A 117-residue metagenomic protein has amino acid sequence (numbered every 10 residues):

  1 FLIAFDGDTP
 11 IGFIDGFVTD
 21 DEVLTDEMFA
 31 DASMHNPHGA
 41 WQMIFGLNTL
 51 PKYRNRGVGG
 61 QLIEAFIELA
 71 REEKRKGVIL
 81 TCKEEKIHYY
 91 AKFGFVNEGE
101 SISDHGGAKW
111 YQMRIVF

Functional and structural regions predicted by a protein language model:
F1-I14: Conserved beta-hairpin
F13-L47, R54, D104-K109: Conserved acyl-donor/pantetheine-binding loop and adjacent beta-alpha core of acyl/acetyltransferases and related
F45, T81, F93: Residues lining the SAM
T49, N55-E68: Conserved acetyl-CoA-binding loop-helix of GNAT-fold acetyltransferases
G60, E72, E84-G107: Conserved active-site alpha-helix within GNAT-family acetyltransferase domains
I63, L69-K83: Conserved GNAT acetyl-CoA-binding A-motif
Q112-V116: Short C-terminal beta-strand
